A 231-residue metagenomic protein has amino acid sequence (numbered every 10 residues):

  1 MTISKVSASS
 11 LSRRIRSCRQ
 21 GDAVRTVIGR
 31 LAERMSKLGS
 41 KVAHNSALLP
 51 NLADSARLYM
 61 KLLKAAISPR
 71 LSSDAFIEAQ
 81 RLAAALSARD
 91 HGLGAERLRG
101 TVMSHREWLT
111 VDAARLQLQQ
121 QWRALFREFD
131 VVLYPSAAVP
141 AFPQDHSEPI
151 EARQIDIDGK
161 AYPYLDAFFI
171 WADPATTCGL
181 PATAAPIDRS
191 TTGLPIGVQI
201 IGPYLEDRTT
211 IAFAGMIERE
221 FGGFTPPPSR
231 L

Functional and structural regions predicted by a protein language model:
M1-R13, S17-C18, R25, G29-K37 (+4 more regions): Structural helix-boundary/capping segments
I3-L11, K61-R123, V139-P140, Q144-E148 (+1 more regions): Short helix-loop capping/hinge segments that flank enzyme active sites or metal/cofactor-binding pockets
K41-S46: General small-molecule cofactor/ligand-binding pocket signal
A56-K64, E148-I150, V198-I201: Short low-complexity, flexible loop/linker segments enriched in glycine and/or proline with clustered acidic
S136: Glycine-rich, N-terminal phosphate-binding loop of Rossmann-like dinucleotide-binding domains
F142-F168: Short, surface-exposed loop/helix-turn segments at secondary-structure junctions that function as lids/hinges flanking
